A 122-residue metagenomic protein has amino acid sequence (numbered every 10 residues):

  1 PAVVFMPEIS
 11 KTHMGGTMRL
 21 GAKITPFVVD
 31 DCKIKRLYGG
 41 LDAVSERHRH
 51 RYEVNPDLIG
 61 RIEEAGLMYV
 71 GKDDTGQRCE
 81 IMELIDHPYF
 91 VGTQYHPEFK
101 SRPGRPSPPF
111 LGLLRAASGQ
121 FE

Functional and structural regions predicted by a protein language model:
P1-E122: Amide-donor transfer/coupling interface in amidating biosynthetic enzymes
